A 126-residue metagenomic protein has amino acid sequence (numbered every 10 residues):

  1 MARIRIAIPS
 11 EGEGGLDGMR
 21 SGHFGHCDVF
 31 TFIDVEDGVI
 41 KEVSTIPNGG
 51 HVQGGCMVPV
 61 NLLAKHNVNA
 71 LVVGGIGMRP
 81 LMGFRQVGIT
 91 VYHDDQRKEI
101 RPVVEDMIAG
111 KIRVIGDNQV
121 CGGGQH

Functional and structural regions predicted by a protein language model:
M1-G50, G54, R85-Q86, Y92-H126: Non-catalytic interface/targeting segments
G54-V60: N-terminal active-site wall of soluble small-molecule enzyme domains
V60-Q96: Mid-chain, well-packed structural core segment of small domains
